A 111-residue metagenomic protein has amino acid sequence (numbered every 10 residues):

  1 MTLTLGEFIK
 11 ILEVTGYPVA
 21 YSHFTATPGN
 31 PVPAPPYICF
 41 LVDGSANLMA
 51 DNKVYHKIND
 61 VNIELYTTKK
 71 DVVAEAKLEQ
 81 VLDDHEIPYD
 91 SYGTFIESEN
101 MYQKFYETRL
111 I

Functional and structural regions predicted by a protein language model:
M1-S45: Small/polar-rich, solvent-exposed N-terminal microdomains that initiate assembly or binding
V32, K53-K57, S98-Y102: A generic structural micro-feature
S45-D51: A short, acidic/glycine-rich surface segment
Y55-I58, V81-D83: A short glycine/small-residue-enriched secondary-structure motif
K57-K69, Y102-I111: Oligomerization/assembly interface segments of phage tail-like spikes and tubes
A76-I111: Acidic-leaning, charged glycine-interspersed low-complexity segments
